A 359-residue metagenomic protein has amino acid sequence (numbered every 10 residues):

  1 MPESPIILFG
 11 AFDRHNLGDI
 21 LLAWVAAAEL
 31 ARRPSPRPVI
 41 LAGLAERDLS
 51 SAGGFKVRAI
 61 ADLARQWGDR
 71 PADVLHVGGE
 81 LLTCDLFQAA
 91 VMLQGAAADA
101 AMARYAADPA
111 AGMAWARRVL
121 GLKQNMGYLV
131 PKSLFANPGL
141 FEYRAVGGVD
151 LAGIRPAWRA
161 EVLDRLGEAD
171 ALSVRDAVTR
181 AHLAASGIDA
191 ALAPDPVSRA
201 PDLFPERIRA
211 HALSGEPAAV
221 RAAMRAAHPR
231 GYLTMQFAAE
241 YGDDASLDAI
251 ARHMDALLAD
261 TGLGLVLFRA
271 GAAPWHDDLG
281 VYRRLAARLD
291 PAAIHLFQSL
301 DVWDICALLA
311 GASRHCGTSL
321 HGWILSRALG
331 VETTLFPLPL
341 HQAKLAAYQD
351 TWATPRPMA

Functional and structural regions predicted by a protein language model:
M1-A359: Active-site anion-handling motifs in enzyme catalytic cores
